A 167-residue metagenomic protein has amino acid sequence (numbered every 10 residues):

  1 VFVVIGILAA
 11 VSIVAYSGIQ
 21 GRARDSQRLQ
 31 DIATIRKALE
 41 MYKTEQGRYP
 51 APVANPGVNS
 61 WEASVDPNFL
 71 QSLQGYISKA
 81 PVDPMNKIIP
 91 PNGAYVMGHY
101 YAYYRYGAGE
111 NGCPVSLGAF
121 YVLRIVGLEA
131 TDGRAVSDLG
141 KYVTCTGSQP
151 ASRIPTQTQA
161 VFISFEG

Functional and structural regions predicted by a protein language model:
V1-Y16: N-terminal single-pass transmembrane signal-anchor helix
V14-S17, G21-P67: Conserved hydrophobic/amphipathic alpha-helical signal-anchor segments
Y16, I35, A80, Q157 (+1 more regions): Compositionally biased, intrinsically disordered low-complexity segments
Q30, T34, S72, G167: Short, well-structured alpha-helical interface segments that form or flank functional binding sites
T44-G127: Extracellular/periplasmic head regions of type IV pilus-like filament subunits
C113-G167: Short, surface-exposed interaction loops/tails
